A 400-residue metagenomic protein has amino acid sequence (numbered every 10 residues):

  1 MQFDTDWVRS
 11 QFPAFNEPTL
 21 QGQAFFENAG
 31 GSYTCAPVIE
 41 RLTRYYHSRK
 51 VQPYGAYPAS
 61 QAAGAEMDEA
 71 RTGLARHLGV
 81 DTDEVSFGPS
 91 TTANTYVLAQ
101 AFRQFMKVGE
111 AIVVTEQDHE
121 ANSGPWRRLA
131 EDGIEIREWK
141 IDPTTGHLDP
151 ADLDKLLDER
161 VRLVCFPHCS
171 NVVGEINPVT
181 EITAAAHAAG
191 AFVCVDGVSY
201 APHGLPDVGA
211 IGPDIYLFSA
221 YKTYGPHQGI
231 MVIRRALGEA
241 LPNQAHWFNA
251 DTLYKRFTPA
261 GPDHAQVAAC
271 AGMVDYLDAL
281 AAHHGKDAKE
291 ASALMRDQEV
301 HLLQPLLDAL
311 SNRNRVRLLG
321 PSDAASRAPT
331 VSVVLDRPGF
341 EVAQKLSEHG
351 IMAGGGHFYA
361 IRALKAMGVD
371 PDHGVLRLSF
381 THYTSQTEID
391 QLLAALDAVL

Functional and structural regions predicted by a protein language model:
M1-L400: Pyridoxal 5′-phosphate
